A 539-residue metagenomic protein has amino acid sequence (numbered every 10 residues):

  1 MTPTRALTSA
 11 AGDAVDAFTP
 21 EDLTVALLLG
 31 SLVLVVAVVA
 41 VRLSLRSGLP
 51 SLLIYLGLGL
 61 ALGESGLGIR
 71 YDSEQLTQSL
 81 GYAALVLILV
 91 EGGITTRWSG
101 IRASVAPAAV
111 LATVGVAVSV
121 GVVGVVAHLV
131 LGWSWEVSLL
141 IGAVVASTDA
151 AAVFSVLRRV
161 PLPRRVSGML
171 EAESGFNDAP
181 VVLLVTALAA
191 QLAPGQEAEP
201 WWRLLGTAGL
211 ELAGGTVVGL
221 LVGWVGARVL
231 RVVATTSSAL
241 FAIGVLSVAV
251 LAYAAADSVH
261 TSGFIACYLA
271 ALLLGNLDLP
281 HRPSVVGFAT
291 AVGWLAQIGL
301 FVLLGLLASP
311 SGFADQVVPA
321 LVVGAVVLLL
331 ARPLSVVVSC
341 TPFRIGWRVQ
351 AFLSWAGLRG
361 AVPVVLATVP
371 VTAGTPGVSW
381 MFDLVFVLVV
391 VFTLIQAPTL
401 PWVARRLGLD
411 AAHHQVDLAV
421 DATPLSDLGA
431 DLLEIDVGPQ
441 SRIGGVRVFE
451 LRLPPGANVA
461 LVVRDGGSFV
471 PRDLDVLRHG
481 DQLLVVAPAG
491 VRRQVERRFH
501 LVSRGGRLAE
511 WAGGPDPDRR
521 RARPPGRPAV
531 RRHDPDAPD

Functional and structural regions predicted by a protein language model:
M1-H413, S426-D427: Transmembrane helical cores of multi-pass secondary ion antiporters/exchangers
Q297, V349, A419, G429-D431 (+1 more regions): A generic structural signal for well-ordered coil/turn residues at beta-strand boundaries that shape enzyme active-site
F343, P370-V371, G408, L451-L453 (+2 more regions): Short, solvent-exposed amphipathic alpha-helical segments in soluble enzyme and RNA/protein-processing domains
A412-I435, G505-P524: Long, charged amphipathic helices and adjacent flexible linkers at domain junctions
I435-I443: Short, surface-exposed ligand-recognition loops at beta-strand->loop->(often short) alpha-helix junctions that present
G444-V495: Cytosolic Rossmann-like ligand/nucleotide-binding regulatory domains
L474-D475, R492-D516: Short, compositionally biased
R523-D539: Long, low-complexity, intrinsically disordered segments
